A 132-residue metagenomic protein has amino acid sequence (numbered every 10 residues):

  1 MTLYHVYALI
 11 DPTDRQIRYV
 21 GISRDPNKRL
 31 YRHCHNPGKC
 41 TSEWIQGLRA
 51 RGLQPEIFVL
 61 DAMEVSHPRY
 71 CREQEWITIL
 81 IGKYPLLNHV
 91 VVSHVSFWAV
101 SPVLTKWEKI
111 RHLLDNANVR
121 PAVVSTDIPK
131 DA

Functional and structural regions predicted by a protein language model:
M1-P129: Structure-specific nucleic-acid interaction/processing domains
